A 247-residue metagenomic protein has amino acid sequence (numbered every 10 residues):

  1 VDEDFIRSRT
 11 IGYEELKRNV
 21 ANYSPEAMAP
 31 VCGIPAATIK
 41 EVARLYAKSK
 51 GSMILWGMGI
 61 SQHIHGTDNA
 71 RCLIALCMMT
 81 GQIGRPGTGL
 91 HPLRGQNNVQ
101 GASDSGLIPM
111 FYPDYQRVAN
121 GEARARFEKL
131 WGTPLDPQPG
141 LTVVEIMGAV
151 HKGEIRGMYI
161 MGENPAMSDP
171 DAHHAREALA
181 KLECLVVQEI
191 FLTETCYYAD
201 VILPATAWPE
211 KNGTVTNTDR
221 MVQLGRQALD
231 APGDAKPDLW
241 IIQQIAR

Functional and structural regions predicted by a protein language model:
V1-N98, G121-R247: Cofactor-pocket helix-loop regions in the catalytic cores of large enzyme subunits
Q100-P109, R126: Long, low-complexity segments enriched in small/aliphatic residues
P109-P113, P165-A166: Conserved thiamine diphosphate
R117-V118: Extracytoplasmic/lumenal acceptor-recognition loop(s) of multi-pass membrane glycoenzymes
